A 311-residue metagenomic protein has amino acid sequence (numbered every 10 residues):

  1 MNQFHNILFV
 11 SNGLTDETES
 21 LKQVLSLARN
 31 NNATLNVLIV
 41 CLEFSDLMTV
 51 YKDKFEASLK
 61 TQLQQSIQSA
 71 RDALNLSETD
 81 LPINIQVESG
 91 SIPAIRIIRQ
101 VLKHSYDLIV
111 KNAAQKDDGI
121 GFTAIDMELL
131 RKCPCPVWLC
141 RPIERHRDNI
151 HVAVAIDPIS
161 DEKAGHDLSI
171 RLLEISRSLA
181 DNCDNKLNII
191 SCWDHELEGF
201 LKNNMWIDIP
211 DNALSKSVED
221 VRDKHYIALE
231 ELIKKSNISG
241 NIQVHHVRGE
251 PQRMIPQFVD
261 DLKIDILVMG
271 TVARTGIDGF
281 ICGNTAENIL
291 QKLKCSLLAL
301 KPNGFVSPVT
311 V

Functional and structural regions predicted by a protein language model:
M1-K54, A153-D211, K292: Small/aliphatic-rich secondary-structure junction motif
M1-Q3, A57, D72-I109, K234-L267 (+2 more regions): Structural beta-alpha unit
S20, L63-S66, L168, L172 (+3 more regions): Hydrophobic alpha-helical membrane-association signature
L25, M127, E174-R177, E230 (+1 more regions): Active-site phosphate/pyrophosphate- and oxyanion-stabilizing loops and adjacent acidic/basic residues in soluble
K54-Q65, D211-K224: A short acidic, glycine-rich active-site loop that binds or catalyzes chemistry on phosphate/adenosine moieties
I98-D148, Q257-T310: Gly/Ser-rich helix-loop-strand patches that form or flank binding pockets for ribonucleotide-derived cofactors
H225, L229, N237: Oxyanion-binding "anion nests"
